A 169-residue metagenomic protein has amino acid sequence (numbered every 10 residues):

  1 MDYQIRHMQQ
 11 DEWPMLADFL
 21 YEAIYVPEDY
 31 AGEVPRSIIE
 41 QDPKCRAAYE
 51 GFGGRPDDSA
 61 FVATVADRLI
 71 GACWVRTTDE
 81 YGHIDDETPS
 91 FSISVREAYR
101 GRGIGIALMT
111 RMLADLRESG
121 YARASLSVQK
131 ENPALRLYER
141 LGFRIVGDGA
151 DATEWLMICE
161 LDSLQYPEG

Functional and structural regions predicted by a protein language model:
M1-P14, D18, P27, S163-G169: Conserved N-terminal entry element of GNAT/NAT acetyltransferase domains
M8, I93-V95, V128: Hydrophobic adenine-recognition pocket in adenosine-nucleotide-binding enzymes
D11, M15, L69, N132-P133 (+1 more regions): Short alpha-helical
E22-Y30, V34-E87, S92-R96: Acetyl-CoA-dependent GNAT
P89, A122, V128-L135, E139-G169: C-terminal "cap" of GNAT-fold acetyltransferases
S92, G101-A114, E118, E139-R140: Conserved acetyl-CoA-binding loop-helix of GNAT-fold acetyltransferases
